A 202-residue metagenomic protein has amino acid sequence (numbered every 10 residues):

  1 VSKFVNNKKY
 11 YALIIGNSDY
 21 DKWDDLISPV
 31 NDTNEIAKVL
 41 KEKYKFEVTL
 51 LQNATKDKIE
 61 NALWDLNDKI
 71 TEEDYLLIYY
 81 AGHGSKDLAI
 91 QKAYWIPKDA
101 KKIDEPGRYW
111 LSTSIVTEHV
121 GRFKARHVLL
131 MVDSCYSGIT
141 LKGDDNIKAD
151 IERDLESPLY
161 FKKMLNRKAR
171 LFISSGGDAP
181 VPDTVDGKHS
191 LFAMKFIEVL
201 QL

Functional and structural regions predicted by a protein language model:
K3, K9, E47, A54-A81 (+1 more regions): Caspase-like (clan CD) cysteine peptidase catalytic core
K8-D24: Short glycine-rich His-centered loop
A12-I14, V48-L50, R170-I173: Conserved beta-strand scaffold positions in the cores of enzyme catalytic domains, especially in NTP/NDP-utilizing
L13-S18, A81, S174-G176: Short loop/turn segments at strand-loop or loop-helix junctions that form parts of catalytic or ligand-binding pockets
D19-N34, D183-K188: Glycine- and acidic-residue-enriched helix-capping/strand-helix junction motifs
P29, T33, Y109-T113, H189 (+1 more regions): Amphipathic alpha-helical segments in well-structured domains
N31-E47: Short helix-loop-beta junction
V128-L202: Active-site-proximal C-terminal subdomain of hydrolase catalytic domains
